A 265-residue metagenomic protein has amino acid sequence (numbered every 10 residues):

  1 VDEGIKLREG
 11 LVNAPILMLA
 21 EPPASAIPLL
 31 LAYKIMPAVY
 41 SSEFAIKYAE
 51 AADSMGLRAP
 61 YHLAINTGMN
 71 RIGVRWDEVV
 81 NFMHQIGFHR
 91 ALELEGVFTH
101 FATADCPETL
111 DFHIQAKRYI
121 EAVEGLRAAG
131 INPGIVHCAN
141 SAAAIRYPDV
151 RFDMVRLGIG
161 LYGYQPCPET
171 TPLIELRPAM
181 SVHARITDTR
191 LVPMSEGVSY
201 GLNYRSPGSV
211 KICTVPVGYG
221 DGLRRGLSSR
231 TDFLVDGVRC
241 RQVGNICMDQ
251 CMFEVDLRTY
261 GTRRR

Functional and structural regions predicted by a protein language model:
V1-H137: Active-site-proximal beta-alpha core segment in soluble small-molecule metabolic enzymes
E3, P22-A24, S41-K47, L110 (+1 more regions): Active-site anion/phosphate-binding pocket segments in diverse small-molecule metabolic enzymes
